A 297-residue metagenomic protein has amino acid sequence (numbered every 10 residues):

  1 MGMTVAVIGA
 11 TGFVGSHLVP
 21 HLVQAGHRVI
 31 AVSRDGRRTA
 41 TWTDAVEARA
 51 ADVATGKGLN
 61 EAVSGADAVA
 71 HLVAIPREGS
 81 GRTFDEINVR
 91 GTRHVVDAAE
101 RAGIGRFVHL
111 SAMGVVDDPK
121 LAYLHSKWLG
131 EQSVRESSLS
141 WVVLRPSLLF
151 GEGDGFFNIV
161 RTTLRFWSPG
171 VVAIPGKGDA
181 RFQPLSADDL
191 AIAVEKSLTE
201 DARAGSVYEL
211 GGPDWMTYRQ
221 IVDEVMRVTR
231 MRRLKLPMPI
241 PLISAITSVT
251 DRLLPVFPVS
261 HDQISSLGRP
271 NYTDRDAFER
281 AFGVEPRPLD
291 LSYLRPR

Functional and structural regions predicted by a protein language model:
M3-A25: N-terminal Rossmann NAD(P)H-binding glycine-rich loop of SDR-like oxidoreductase domains
V7-I8, H71, R106-H109, V142-R145 (+2 more regions): Structural signature of the Rossmann-like NAD(P)-dependent dehydrogenase/reductase core
V14-L18, V95, G130, V194: Hydrophobic residues within alpha-helices that form the first helical element adjacent to the glycine-rich loop
H27-R34: Conserved glycine-rich Rossmann-like NAD(P)H-binding loop of the short-chain dehydrogenase/reductase
I30, P76, F84-S137, V142-L144: Conserved Rossmann-fold NAD(P)-dependent oxidoreductase catalytic core, especially the SDR/UDP-sugar
R37-H94, A98-R101, M113-D117: NAD(P)H-binding glycine-rich loop region in Rossmannoid oxidoreductase-like domains and their noncatalytic homologs
D118-T229: Oxidoreductase cofactor-interface core, primarily capturing Rossmann-like NAD(P)-dependent enzymes
V194-V259, T273-R297: Mid/C-terminal beta-alpha module of Rossmann-like enzyme folds, strongest in SDR-family dehydrogenases/epimerases
